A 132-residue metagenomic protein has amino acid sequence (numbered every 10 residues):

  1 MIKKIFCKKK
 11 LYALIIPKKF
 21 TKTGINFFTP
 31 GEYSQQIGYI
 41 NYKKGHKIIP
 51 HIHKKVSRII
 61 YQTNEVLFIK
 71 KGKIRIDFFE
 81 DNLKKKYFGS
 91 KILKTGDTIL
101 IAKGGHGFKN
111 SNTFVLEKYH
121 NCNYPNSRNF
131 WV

Functional and structural regions predicted by a protein language model:
M1-I40, I49: A short, N-terminal "cap"/entry segment at the start of jelly-roll beta-barrel domains of the cupin/DSBH fold
I2, F6-C7, S111-V132: Double-stranded beta-helix
Y39-Y61: Conserved short histidine dyad/triad with adjacent acidic residue
K43-K44, Q62-D81: Glycine- and acidic-residue-biased ligand/ion/polar-headgroup-sensing regions
P50, I76-D77, I99-I101, G105-K118: Short beta-strand His + acidic residue motifs that chelate non-heme Fe in jelly-roll/DSBH and cupin folds
V56-S57, N82-K84, V115, C122-Y124: Short, surface-exposed beta-strand-loop junctions and turns on beta-sheet-rich folds
E80-K103: Short acidic-glycine-tyrosine-enriched beta hairpin
